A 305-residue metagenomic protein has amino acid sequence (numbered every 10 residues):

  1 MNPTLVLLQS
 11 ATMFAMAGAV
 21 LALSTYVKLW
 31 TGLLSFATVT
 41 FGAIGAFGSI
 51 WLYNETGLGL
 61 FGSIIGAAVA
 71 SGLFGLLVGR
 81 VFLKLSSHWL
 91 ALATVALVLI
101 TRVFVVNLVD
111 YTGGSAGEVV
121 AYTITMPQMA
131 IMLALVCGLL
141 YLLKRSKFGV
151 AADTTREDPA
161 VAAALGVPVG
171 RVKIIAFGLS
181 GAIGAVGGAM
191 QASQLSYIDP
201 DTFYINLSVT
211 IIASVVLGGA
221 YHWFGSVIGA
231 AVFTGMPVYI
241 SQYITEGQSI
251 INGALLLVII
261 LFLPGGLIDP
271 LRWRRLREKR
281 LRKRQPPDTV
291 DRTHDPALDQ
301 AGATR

Functional and structural regions predicted by a protein language model:
M1-R305: Transmembrane alpha-helices and adjacent helix-loop boundaries
